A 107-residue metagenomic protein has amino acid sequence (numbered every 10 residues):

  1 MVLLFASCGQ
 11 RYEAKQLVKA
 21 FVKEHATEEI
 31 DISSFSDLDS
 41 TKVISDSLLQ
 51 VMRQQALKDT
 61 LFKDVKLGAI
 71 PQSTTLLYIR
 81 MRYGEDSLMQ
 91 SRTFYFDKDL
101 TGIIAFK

Functional and structural regions predicted by a protein language model:
M1-C8: Sec-dependent bacterial lipoprotein signal peptides
C8-K107: Cystatin/cathelin-like cysteine-protease inhibitor module
